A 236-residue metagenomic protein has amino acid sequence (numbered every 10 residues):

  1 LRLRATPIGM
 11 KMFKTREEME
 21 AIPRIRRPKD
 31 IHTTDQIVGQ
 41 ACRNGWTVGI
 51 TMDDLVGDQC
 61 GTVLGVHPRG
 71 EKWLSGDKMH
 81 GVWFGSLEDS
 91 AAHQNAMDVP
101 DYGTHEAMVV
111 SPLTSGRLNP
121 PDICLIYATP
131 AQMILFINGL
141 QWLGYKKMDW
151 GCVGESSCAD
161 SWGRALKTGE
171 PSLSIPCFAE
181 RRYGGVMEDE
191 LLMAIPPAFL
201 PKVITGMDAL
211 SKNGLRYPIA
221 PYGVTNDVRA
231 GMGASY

Functional and structural regions predicted by a protein language model:
R2-Y236: Acidic, serine/proline-rich low-complexity intrinsically disordered regions
